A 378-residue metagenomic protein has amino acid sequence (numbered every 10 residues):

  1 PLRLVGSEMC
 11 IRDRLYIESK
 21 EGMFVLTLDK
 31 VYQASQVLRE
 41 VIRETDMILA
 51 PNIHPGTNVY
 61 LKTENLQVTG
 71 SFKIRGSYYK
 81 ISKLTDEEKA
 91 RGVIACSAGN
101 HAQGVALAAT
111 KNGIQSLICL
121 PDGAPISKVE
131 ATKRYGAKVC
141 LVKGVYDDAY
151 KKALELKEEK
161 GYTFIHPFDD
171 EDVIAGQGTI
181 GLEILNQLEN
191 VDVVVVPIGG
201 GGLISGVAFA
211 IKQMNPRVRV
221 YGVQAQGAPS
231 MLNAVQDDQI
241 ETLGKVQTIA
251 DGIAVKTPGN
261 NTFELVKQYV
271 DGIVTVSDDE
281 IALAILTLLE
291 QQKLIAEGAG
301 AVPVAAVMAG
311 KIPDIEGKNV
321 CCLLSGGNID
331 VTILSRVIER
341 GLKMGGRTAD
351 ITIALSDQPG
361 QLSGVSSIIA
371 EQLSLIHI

Functional and structural regions predicted by a protein language model:
P1-D13, H377: Single conserved hydrophobic/aromatic residue that forms the stacking wall/gate of nucleotide- or nucleobase-binding
Y16-L375: PLP-dependent amino-acid enzyme catalytic core
